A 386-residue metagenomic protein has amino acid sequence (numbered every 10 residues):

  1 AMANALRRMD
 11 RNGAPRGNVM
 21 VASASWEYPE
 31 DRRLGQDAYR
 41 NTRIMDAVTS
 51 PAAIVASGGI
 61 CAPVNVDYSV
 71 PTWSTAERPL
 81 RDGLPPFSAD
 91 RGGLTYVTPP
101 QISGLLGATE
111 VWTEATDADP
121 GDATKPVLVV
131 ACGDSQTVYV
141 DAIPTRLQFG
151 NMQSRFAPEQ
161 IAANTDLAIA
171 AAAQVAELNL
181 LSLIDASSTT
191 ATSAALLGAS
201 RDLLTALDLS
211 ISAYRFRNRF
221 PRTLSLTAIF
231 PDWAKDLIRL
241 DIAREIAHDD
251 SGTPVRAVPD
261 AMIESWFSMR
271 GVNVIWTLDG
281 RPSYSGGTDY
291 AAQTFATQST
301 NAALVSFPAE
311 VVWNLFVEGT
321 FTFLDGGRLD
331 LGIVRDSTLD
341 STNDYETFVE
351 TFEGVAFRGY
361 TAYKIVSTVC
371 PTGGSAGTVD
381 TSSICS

Functional and structural regions predicted by a protein language model:
A1-G58, D279-S386: Extended, compositionally biased alpha-helical segments that mediate assembly or anchoring
R16-P144: Assembly/oligomerization interface modules of large self-assembling protein complexes
G93-G107, T113-D117, D122-A206, P221-R222 (+2 more regions): Long, contiguous amphipathic alpha-helices that act as assembly "spine/axial" helices in icosahedral shell and virion
E110-W112, D241-A243, Y360-A362: Surface-exposed beta-strand edges and their flanking turn/coil or helix-capping segments
A170, Q174, L178-S193, G198-Y214 (+6 more regions): Subunit-assembly interface segments of extracellular/virion macromolecular structures
A191, D249-T253, E346, V369-T372: Short, surface-exposed linear patches
S212-V334: Extended oligomerization regions of viral-like shell subunits
